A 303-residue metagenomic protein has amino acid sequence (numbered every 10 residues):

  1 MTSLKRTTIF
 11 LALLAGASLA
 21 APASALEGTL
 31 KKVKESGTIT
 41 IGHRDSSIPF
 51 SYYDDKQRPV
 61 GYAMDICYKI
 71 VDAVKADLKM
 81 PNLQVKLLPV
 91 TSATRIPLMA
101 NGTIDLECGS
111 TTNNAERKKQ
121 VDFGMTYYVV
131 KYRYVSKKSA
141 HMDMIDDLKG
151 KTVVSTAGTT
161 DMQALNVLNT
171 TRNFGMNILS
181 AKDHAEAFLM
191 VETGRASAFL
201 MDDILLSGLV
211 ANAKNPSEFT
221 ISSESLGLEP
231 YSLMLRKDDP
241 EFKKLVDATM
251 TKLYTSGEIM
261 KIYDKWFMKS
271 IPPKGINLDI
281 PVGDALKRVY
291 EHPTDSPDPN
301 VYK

Functional and structural regions predicted by a protein language model:
M1-F10: Bacterial N-terminal signal peptides that target proteins for export
A25-E27, K32-E107: Extracytoplasmic small-molecule ligand-binding "clamshell" domains of the periplasmic binding protein/Venus flytrap
A25-K56, H141-K151, L286-K303: Immediate post-signal peptide segment of exported/extracytoplasmic ligand-binding proteins
T40-P49, P59-A76, T112, V129-H184 (+2 more regions): Bilobed "Venus flytrap"/periplasmic-binding protein-like clamshell domains and structurally analogous long
D45, Y128-S136, A211-M250, K269-T294 (+1 more regions): Periplasmic-binding protein-like
D65-A73, S139-M142, D146, K151-T152 (+4 more regions): Extended ligand-binding regions for polar small-molecule ligands
Y68, K79-D147, K287-N300: Acidic, polar ligand-binding/catalytic clefts
T94, C108-K119, Q163-T171, M190-T193 (+2 more regions): A ligand-binding cleft/hinge motif common to bilobed small-molecule-binding domains
